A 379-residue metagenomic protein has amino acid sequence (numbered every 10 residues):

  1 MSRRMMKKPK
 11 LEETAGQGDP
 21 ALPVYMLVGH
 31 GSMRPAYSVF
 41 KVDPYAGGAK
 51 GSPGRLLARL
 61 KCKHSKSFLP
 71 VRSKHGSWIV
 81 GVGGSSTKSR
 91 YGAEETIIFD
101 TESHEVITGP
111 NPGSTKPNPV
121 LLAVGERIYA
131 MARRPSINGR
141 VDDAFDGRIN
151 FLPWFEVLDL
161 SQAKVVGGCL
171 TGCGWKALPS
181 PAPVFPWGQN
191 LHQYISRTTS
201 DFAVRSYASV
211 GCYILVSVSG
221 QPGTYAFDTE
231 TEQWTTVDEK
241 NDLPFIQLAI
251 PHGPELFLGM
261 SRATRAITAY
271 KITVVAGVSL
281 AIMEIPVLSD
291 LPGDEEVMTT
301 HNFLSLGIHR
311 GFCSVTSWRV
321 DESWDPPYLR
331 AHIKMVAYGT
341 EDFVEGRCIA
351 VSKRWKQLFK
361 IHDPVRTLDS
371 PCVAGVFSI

Functional and structural regions predicted by a protein language model:
S2-N111: Beta-propeller domains
R4-K7, V274-I379: C-terminal closing repeat unit and adjoining cap/tail of repeat-based domains
K7, E12-A15, Y25, K63-R72 (+7 more regions): Beta-propeller and closely related beta-sheet repeat lectin domains
V28-H30, V82-S85, A132-R134, V218 (+2 more regions): Recurrent small/Gly-Pro-centered beta-turn motifs in extracellular repeat architectures
P35-G48, G92-H104, D142-C173, Q221-E232 (+2 more regions): Beta-propeller blade signature
K50-L60, I107-G113, G167-F185, T236-E239 (+2 more regions): Beta-propeller fold detector
L69-P254: A sequence/structural signal of beta-propeller blade repeats
Q221, E232-F303: Long, repeat-rich segments with strong aromatic
